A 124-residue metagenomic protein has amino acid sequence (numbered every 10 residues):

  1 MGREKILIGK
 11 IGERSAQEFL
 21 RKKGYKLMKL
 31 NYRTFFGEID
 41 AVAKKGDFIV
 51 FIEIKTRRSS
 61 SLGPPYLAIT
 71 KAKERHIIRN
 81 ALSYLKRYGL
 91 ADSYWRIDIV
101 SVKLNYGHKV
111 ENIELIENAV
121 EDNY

Functional and structural regions predicted by a protein language model:
M1-L30: Acidic-basic catalytic patches of nuclease active cores, encompassing PD-(D/E)XK and other metal-cofactor nuclease
L20, I39-S61, I77: Conserved catalytic cores of phosphodiester-cleaving nucleases, focusing on short active-site segments
Y32, I54-T56, N118: Active-site donor-binding loop signature of nucleotide-sugar glycosyltransferases
T34-G37: Short acidic/glycine-enriched loop/turn segments that link adjacent beta-strands
R58-N80: Mg2+/Mn2+-dependent nuclease catalytic core
R75-D92: Arginine/glycine-rich "motif VI" loop of SF2 helicases in the C-terminal RecA-like domain
R87-Y124: Domain-level recognition of nuclease-like catalytic cores that cleave nucleotide substrates
